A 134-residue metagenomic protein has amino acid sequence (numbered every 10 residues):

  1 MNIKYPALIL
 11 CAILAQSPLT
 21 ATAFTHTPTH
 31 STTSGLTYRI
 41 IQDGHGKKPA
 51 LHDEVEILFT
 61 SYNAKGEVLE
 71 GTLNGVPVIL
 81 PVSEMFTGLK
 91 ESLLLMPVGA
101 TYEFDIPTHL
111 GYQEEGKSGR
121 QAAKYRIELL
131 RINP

Functional and structural regions predicted by a protein language model:
N2-P134: Cross-family detector of peptidyl-prolyl cis-trans isomerase
